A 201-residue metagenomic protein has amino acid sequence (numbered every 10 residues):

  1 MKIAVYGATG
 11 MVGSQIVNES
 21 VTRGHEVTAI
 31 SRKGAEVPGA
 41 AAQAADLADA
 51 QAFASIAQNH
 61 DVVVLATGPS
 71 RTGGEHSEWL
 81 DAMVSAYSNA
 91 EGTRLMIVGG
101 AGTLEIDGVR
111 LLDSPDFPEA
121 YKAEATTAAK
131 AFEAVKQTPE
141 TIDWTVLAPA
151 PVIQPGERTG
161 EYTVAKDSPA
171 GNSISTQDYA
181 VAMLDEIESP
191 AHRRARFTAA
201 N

Functional and structural regions predicted by a protein language model:
I3-R23: N-terminal Rossmann NAD(P)H-binding glycine-rich loop of SDR-like oxidoreductase domains
T9, K33, A101: Residues in the short beta-alpha loop(s) of Rossmann-like NAD(P)-binding domains
A29-E36, P149-V152: Short, polar loop motifs at secondary-structure junctions
A35-G92: NAD(P)H-binding glycine-rich loop region in Rossmannoid oxidoreductase-like domains and their noncatalytic homologs
T72-G160: Glycine-/Pro-rich loop/turn segments that contact NAD(P) or position catalytic residues in Rossmann-like domains
T127, N172-L184, A195: Substrate-positioning beta->alpha
V135, M183, I187: Hydrophobic "lid"/C-terminal helical patch of Rossmann-like NAD(P)-dependent dehydrogenase/epimerase domains
S189-N201: Core catalytic loop region at the nicotinamide-binding pocket of NAD(P)H-dependent oxidoreductases
